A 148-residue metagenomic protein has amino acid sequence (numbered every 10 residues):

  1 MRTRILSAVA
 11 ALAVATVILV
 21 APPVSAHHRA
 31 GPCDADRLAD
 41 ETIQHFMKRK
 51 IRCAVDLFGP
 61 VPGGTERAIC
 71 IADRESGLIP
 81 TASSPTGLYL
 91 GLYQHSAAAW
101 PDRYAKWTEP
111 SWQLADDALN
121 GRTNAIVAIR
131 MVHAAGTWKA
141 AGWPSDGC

Functional and structural regions predicted by a protein language model:
M1-A26: Secretory targeting and sorting signals
V17-I18, S25-L78: Export/targeting segments at the very N-terminus of extracytoplasmic proteins
C53, G63-C70, L90-Q94, T123-M131: Extracytoplasmic/secreted proteins, especially bacterial periplasmic and envelope-associated proteins
V61-I69, P80-P85, T137-C148: Surface-exposed patches in mature extracellular/periplasmic domains of secreted proteins
D73-G77, A97-P101, I129-A140: Sec-exported extracytoplasmic/periplasmic mature domains
P80, W107-T108, W112: Flexible, surface-exposed loop/gating regions in the mature catalytic domains of secreted/periplasmic hydrolases
T86-E109: Substrate-binding/active-site groove segments that recognize and process beta-1,4-linked N-acetyl-hexosamine
Q113-T123: A short, structured beta-strand-centered segment in the mid-to-C-terminal lobe of catalytic cores from group-transfer
